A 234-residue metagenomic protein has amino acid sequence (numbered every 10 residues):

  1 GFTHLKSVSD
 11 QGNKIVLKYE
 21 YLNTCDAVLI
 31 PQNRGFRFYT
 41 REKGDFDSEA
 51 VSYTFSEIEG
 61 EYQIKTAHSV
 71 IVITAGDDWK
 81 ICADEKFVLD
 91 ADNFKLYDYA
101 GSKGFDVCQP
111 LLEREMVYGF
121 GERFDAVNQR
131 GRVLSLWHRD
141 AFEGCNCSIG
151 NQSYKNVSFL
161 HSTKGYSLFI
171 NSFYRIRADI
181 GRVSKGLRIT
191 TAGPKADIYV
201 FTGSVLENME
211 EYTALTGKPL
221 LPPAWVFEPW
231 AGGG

Functional and structural regions predicted by a protein language model:
G1-T24: N-terminal-proximal low-complexity accessory segments that begin disordered and transition into the first
S9, K18-E20, R41-D45, E49-W225 (+1 more regions): Catalytic and substrate-binding clefts that recognize carbohydrates or anionic sugar/phosphate headgroups
K14, T24, G35, D78 (+1 more regions): Exposed beta-strand and adjacent loop surfaces of beta-rich binding modules that mediate intermolecular recognition
C25-L29, V157-S158: Hydrophobic/aromatic beta-strand elements that line small-molecule binding cavities or substrate pockets in beta-rich
A27-G44: Beta-strand-rich binding/interaction modules
